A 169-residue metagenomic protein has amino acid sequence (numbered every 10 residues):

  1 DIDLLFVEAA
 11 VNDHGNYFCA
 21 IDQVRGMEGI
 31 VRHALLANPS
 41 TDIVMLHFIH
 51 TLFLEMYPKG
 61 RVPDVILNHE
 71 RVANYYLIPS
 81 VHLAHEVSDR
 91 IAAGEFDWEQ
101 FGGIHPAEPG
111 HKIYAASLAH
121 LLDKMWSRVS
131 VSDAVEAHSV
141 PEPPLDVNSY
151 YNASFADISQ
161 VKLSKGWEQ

Functional and structural regions predicted by a protein language model:
I2-A134: Alpha-helical cap/lid subdomain in secreted, periplasmic, or secretory-pathway luminal O-acyl-processing enzymes
K112-Q169: Conserved catalytic region of serine esterases and O-acyltransferases that act on ester linkages in lipids
